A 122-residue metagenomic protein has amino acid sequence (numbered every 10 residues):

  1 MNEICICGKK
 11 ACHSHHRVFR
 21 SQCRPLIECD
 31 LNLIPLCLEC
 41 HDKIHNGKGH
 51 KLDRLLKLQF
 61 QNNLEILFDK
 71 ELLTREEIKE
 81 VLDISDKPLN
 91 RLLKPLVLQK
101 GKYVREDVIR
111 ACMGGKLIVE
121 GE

Functional and structural regions predicted by a protein language model:
M1-H13, I34-E39: Short cysteine-rich loop/turn motifs with clustered Cys
V18-L33: Short linker/helix segments within small regulatory modules
L33-L55: Short Cys/His-centered divalent metal-binding micro-motifs
L56-L73: Short, amphipathic alpha-helical "recognition" segments used to contact nucleic acids or chromatin
E77-V81: Short alpha-helical "recognition helix" segments of helix-turn-helix
L89-N90: Helix-turn-helix DNA-binding helix
K94-E122: Short Lys/Arg-enriched helix C-cap and helix-to-coil transition segments that create basic nucleic-acid-contact patches
